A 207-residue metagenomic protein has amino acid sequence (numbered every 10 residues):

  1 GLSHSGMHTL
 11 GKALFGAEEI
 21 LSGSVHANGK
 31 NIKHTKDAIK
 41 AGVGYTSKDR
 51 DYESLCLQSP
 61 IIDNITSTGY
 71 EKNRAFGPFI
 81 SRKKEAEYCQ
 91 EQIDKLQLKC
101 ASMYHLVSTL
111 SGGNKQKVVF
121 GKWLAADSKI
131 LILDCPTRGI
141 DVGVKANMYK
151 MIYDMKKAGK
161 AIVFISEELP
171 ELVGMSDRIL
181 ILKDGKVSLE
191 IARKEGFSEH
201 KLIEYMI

Functional and structural regions predicted by a protein language model:
G1-I207: Glycine-rich phosphate-binding loops of nucleotide-dependent enzymes
